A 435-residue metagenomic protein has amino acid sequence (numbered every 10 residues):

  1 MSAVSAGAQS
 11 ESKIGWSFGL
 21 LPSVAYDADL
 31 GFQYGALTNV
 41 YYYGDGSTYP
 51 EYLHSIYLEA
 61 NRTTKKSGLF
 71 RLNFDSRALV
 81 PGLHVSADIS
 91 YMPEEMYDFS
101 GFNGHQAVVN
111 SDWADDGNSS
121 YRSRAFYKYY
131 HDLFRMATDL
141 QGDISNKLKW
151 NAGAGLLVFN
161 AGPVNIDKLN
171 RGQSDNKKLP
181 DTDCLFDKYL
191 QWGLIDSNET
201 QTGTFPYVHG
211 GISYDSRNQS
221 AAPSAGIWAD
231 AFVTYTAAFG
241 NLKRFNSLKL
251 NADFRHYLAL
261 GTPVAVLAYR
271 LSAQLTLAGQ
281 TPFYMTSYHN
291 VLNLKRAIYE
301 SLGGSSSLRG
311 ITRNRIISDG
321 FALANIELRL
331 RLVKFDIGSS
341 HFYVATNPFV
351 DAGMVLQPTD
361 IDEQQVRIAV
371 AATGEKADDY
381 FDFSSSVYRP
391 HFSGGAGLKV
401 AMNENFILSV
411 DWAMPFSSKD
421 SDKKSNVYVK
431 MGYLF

Functional and structural regions predicted by a protein language model:
G7-S17, G44-L53, L79-V85, S145-W150 (+8 more regions): Short loop/turn motifs that connect adjacent beta-strands in outer-membrane beta-barrel proteins
E11-F18, A25-T204, L302, P415 (+1 more regions): Gram-negative/organellar outer-membrane beta-barrel architecture
F18-L20, H54-L58, L83-I89, W150-A152 (+8 more regions): Transmembrane beta-strands of outer-membrane beta-barrel proteins
F18-L20, Y34-A36, G68-L72, D132-T138 (+7 more regions): Hydrophobic, lipid-facing positions within transmembrane beta-strands of outer-membrane proteins
A25-D27, N39-Y41, E59-T63, S90-E94 (+10 more regions): Outer-membrane beta-barrel pore domains and translocons
A161, N165-L190, N198, P206 (+1 more regions): Outer-membrane beta-barrel transmembrane domain signature
N198, V208-G211, Q219-G338, L356-P358 (+1 more regions): C-terminal outer-membrane beta-barrel translocator/porin domains of Gram-negative envelope proteins and their
E363-F435: C-terminal beta-signal and terminal closure region of outer-membrane beta-barrel proteins
